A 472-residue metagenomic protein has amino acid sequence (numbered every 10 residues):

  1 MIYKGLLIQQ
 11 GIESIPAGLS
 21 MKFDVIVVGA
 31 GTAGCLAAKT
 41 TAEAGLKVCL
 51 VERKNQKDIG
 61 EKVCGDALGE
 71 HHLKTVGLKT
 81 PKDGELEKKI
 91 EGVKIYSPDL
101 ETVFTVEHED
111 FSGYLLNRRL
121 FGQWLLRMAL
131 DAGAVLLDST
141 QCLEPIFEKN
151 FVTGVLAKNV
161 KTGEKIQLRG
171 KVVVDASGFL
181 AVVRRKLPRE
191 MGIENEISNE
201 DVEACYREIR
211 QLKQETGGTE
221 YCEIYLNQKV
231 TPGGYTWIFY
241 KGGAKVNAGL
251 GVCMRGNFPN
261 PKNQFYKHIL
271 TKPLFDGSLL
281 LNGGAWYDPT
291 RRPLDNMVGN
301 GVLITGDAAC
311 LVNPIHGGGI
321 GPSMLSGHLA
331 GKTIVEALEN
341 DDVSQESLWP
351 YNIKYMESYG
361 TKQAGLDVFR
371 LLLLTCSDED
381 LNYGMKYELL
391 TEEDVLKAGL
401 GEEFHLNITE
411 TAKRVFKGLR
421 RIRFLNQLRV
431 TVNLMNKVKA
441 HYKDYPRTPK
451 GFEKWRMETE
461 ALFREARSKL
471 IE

Functional and structural regions predicted by a protein language model:
M1-V25, E43-A44, F452-E472: Extreme N-terminal leader/targeting segments of oxidoreductases
F23-C49: N-terminal Rossmann-like FAD-binding beta1-loop-alpha1 element of flavoenzymes
A42-K62: Glycine-rich FAD pyrophosphate-binding loop
N55-K94: N-terminal FAD cofactor-binding segment of flavoenzymes
H108-R127, C253-P261: Short beta-strand to alpha-helix junction loop
M128-L274: Predominantly flavin-linked oxidoreductase catalytic cores and closely associated redox partners
C142, G256-T333, L338-E339, Q345-S358 (+1 more regions): FAD/FMN-dependent oxidoreductases across multiple families
V335-E472: C-terminal helical "tail/cap" subdomain of flavin- and related membrane-associated enzymes
